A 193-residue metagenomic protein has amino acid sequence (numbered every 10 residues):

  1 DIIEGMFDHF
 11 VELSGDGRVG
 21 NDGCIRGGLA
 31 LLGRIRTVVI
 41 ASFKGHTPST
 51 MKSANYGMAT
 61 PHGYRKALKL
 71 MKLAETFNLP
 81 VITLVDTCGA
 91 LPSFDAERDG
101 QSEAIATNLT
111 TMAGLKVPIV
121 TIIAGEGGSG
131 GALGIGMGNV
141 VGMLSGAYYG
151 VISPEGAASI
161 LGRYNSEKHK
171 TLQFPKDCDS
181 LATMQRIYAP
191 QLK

Functional and structural regions predicted by a protein language model:
D1-E4, Y64, Y148: Bulky hydrophobic/aromatic packing residues
D1-T37, A41-K44, Y56: Intrinsically disordered, low-complexity segments enriched in small/flexible residues
I3-G15, M71-N78, A113-K116, N139 (+2 more regions): Structural signal for hydrophobic packing residues in well-ordered secondary-structure cores of soluble enzyme domains
L13-I25, S53-H62, M137, G162-S180: Short charge-dense sequence patches
R18, R26, R34-R36, R65 (+3 more regions): Arginine residue identity/basic-tract feature
L31-A113, I119-A124, S129: Cleft-lining beta-strand/loop regions that shape enzyme active-site pockets
V85-K193: Conserved catalytic cores of soluble enzyme domains, especially glycine-rich substrate-binding beta-alpha loops
